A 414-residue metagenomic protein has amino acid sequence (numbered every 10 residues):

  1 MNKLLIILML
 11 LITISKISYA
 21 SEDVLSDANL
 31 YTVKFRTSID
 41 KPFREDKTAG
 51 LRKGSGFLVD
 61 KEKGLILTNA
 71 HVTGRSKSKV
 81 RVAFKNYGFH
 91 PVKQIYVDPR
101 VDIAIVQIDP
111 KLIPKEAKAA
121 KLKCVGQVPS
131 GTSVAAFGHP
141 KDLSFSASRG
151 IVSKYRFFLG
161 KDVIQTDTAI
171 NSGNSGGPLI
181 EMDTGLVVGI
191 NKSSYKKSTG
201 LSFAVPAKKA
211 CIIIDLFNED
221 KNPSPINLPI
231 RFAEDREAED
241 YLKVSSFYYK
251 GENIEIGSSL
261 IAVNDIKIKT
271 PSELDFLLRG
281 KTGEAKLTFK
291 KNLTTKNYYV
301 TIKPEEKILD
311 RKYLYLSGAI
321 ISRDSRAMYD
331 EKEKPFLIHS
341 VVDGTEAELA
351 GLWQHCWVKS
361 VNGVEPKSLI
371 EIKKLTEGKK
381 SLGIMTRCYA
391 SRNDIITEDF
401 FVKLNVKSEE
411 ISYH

Functional and structural regions predicted by a protein language model:
A20-D23, P42-K63, G88-P91, G176 (+3 more regions): A conserved glycine-rich beta-strand in the N-terminal activation segment of trypsin-fold
A20-D27, V92, P110, P114-K115 (+5 more regions): C-terminal cap/linker of serine protease catalytic domains
S21-V24, K115-D162, S194-S202, L216-K221 (+3 more regions): Flexible, gly/ser-rich surface segments that form the specificity/activation loops bordering the active-site cleft
Y31-R36, I66-N69, Q127-P140, T166 (+2 more regions): Active-site-proximal beta-strands of protease catalytic cores
D40-K41, D60-G138, D142-F145, G160-V163 (+2 more regions): Conserved active-site neighborhood of the chymotrypsin/trypsin-like protease fold
R52-F57, A120-V125, K141, V163-I180 (+2 more regions): Gly/Ser-rich catalytic serine loop of serine hydrolases
I66-L67, T184, V188, S245 (+2 more regions): Conserved PDZ fold ligand-binding element
V72-R75, A262-T288, S360-A390: PDZ domains, with a preference for the canonical peptide-binding region formed by the helix
